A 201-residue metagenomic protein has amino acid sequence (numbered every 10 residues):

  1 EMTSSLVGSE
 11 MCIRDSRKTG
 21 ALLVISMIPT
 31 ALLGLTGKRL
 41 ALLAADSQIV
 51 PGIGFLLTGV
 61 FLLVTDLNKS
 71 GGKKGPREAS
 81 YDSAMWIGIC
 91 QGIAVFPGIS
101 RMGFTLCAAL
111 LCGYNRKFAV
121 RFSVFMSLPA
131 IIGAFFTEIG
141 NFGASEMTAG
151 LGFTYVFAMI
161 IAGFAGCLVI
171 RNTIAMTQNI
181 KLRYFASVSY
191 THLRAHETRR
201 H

Functional and structural regions predicted by a protein language model:
E1-G8, I13, H192, R199-H201: Single conserved hydrophobic/aromatic residue that forms the stacking wall/gate of nucleotide- or nucleobase-binding
S9-E10, R14-K69, F135-I139, V169: Membrane helix-loop-helix hairpins that form the core translocation module of multi-pass transporters
D46-V50, F142-V156: Juxtamembrane helix-entry segments on the extracytoplasmic side of multipass membrane proteins
P76-G92: Small-residue-enriched transmembrane helix starts and helix-helix packing motifs in multi-pass inner-membrane proteins
G88-P97, A130: Transmembrane alpha-helix interface/packing and boundary motifs in multi-pass membrane proteins, characterized by
C90, G103-M126: Interfacial segments of multi-pass membrane proteins
R116-N141, F153-A165: A small-residue-rich subset of transmembrane alpha-helices
C167-Y190: Interfacial loop-to-transmembrane junctions
